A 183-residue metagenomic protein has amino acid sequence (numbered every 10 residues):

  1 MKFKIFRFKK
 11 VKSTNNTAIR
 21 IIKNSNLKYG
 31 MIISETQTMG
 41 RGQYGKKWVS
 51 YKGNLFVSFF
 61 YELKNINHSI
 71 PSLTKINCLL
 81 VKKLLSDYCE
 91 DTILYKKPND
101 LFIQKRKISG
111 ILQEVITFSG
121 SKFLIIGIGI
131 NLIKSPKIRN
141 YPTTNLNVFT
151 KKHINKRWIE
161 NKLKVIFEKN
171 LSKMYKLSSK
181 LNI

Functional and structural regions predicted by a protein language model:
M1-D87, D91, S172: N-terminal lobe of the biotin/lipoate ligase/transferase fold
K4-R7, N65-I93, I103-I183: Long, positively charged amphipathic alpha-helical accessory segments at protein N-termini or as interdomain linkers
N26-L27, S50-K52, K96, G120 (+1 more regions): A generic fold-level signal
